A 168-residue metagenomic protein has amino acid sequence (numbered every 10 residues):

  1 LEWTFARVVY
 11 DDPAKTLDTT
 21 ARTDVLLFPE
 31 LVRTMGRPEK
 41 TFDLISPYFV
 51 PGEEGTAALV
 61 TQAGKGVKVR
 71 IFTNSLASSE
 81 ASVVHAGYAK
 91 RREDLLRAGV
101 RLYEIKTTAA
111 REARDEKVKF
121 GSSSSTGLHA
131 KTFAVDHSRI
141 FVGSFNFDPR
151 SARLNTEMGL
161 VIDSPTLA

Functional and structural regions predicted by a protein language model:
L1-A168: Charged, low-complexity intrinsically disordered terminal segments
